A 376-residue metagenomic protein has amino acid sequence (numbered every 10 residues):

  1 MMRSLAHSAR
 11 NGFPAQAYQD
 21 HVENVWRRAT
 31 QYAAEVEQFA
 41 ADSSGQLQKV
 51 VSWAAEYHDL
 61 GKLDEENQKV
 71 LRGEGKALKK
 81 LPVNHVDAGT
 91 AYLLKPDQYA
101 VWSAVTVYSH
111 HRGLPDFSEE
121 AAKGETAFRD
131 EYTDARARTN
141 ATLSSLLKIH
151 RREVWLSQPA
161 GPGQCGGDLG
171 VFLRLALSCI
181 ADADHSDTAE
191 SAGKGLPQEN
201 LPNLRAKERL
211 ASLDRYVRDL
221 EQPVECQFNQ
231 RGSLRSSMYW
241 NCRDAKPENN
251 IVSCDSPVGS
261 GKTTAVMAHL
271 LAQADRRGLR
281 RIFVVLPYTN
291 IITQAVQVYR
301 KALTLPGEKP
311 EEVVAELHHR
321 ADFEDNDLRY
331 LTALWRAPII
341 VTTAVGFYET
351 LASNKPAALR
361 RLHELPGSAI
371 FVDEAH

Functional and structural regions predicted by a protein language model:
M1-P14, Y18-Y216: Accessory nucleic-acid engagement/destabilization modules that flank
K49, K246-E248, A333-A337, P356-S368: Short basic/glycine-enriched coil/helix segment immediately N-terminal to the Walker B
D219-D255: Conserved pre-motif I regulatory segment
P247-L270: Walker A/P-loop
I251-D255, F283, I340: Short hydrophobic/aromatic beta-strand immediately N-terminal to the Walker A/P-loop
A265, L270-A272, L279-T304, A321: Conserved Walker A/P-loop ATP-binding site and its immediately adjacent core in helicase/helicase-like ATPase domains
T304-A352: Inter-Walker segment of RecA-like/P-loop motor cores
A344-Y348, A358-H376: SF2 helicase catalytic motif II
